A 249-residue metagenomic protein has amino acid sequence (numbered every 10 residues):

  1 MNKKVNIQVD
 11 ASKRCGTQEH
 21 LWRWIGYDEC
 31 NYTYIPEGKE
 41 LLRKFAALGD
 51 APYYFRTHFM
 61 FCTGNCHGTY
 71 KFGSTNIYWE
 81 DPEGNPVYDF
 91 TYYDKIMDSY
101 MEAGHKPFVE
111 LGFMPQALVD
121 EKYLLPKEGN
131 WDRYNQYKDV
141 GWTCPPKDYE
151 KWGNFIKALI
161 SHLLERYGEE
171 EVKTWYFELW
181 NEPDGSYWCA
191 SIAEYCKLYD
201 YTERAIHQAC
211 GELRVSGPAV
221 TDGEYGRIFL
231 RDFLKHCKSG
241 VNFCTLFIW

Functional and structural regions predicted by a protein language model:
M1-Y176, A193-G223, S239: Non-catalytic accessory regions flanking glycosidase/transglycosidase catalytic cores in CAZymes
L41, N242-C244, W249: Glycoside hydrolase catalytic-domain groove-lining segments
C62, E182-S186: A short, flexible beta-alpha/helix-coil linker loop
A117, G185-Y187, Y225: Gram-negative outer-membrane beta-barrel proteins
D184, V220-T221, W249: Catalytic metal-binding/acid-base residues of hydrolase active sites
W188-I192: Short, solvent-exposed loop/turn segments at secondary-structure boundaries
V220-T245: Substrate-binding cleft/loops of secretory-pathway carbohydrate-active enzymes
